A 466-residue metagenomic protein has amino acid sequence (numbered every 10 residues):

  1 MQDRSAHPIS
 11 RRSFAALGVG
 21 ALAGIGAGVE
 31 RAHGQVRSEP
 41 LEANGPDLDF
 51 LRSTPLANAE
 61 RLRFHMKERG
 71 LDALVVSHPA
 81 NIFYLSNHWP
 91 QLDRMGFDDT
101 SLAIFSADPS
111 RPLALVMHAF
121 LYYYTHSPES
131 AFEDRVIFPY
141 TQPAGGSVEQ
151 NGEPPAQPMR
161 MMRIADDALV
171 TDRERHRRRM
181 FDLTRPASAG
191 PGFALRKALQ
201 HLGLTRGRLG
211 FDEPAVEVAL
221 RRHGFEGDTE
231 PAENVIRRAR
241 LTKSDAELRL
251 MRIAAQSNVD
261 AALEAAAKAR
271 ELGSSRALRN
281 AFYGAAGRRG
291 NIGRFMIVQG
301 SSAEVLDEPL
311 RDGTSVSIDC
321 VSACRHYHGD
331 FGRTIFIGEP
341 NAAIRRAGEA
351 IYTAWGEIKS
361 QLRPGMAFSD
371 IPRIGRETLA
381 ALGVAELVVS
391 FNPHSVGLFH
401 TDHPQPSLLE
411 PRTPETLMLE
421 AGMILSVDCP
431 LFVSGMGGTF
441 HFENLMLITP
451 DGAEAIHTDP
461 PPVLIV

Functional and structural regions predicted by a protein language model:
Q2-V466: Active-site neighborhoods and metal-handling regions in enzymes and metal-associated proteins
